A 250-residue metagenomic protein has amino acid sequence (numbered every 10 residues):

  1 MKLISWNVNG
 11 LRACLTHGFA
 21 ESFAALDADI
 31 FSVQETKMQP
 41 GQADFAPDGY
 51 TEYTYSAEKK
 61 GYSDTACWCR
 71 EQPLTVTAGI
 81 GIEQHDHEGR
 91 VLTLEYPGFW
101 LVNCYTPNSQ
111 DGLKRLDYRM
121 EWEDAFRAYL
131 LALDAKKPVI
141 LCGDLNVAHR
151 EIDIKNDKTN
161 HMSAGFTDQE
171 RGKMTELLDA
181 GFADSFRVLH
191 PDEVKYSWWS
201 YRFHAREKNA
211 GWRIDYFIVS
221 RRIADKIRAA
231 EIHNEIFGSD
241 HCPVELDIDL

Functional and structural regions predicted by a protein language model:
M1-N9, G98-Q110, C142: Active-site-proximal beta-strand elements of phosphoester/diester hydrolases
M1-P47, T51, A57-S63, L177: N-terminal, active-site-proximal structural segment of metallo-dependent hydrolase catalytic domains
N7, F23-G41, L101, L130-E151 (+4 more regions): Active-site beta-strand/loop signature of hydrolases that rely on acidic residues for catalysis
I30, T51, W122-A210, I214: Metal-dependent phosphoesterases centered on the DNase I-like endonuclease/exonuclease/phosphatase
K37, Q42-S109: Structured beta-strand-rich core segments of catalytic domains in phosphoester-bond hydrolases
K60-T75, E193, A205-D225: Conserved beta strand-loop-helix elements of the APE1-like EEP
R70, L94-P97, S220-R221, S239 (+1 more regions): Active-site beta-strand termini and strand-to-loop segments that position acidic
G81-I82, P107-E123, K158-M162: Surface-exposed cleft-lining segments at the edges of enzyme active sites
